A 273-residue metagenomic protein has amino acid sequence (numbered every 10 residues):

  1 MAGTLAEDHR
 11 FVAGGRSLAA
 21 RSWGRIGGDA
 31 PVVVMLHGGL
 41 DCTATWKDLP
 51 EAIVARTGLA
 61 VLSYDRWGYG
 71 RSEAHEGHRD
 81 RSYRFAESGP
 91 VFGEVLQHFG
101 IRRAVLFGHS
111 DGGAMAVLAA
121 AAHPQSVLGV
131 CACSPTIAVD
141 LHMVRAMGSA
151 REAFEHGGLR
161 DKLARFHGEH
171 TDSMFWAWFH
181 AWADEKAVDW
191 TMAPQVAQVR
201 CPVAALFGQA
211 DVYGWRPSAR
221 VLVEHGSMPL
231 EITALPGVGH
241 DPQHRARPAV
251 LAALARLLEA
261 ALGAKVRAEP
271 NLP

Functional and structural regions predicted by a protein language model:
A19-H75: Conserved HGGG/HGGXW glycine-rich cap/lid loop of the alpha/beta-hydrolase fold
S63-V105: Active-site loop/oxyanion-hole signature of alpha/beta-hydrolase fold enzymes
A114-A122, S126-L159: Flexible "cap/lid" loop of the alpha/beta hydrolase fold
F179-Q195: Active-site nucleophile elbow and catalytic-triad environment of alpha/beta-hydrolase enzymes
V199, A205-F207: Short beta-strand/loop motif that positions the catalytic acidic residue of the alpha/beta-hydrolase fold
C201, W215-E224: Short alpha-helix in the alpha/beta-hydrolase fold that links the catalytic acid
Q209-G214, H240: Acidic catalytic loop of the alpha/beta-hydrolase fold
V238-L251: Catalytic histidine-centered segment of alpha/beta-hydrolase-like enzymes
